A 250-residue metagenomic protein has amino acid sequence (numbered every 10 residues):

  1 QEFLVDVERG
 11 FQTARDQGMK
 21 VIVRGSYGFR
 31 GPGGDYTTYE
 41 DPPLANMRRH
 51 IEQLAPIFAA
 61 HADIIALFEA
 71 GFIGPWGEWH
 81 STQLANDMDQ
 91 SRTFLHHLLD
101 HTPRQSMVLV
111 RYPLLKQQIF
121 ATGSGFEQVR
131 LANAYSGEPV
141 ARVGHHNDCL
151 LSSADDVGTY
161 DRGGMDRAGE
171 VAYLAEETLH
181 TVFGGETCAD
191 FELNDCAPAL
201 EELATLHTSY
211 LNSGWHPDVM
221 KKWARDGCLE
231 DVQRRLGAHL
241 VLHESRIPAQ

Functional and structural regions predicted by a protein language model:
Q1-E2, D35-A45, G74, E78-M88: The substrate-binding groove and active-site-proximal loops of carbohydrate-active enzymes, especially glycoside
Q1-F29, N46-M47, T102, S106: Aromatic-lined substrate-binding rim segments of carbohydrate-active enzymes
E2-G10, L44-L54, N86-H97, E192-A197 (+1 more regions): Well-ordered, non-membrane alpha-helical segments in soluble/globular domains
G10-M19, P56-I64, F94-S106, T205: A structural motif corresponding to the C-terminal end of an alpha-helix and its immediate exit/capping segment
I22-G33, L54-A85: Active-site groove signature of glycoside hydrolases
Y39-L67, R104: Structural recognition of alpha->loop->beta junctions
L67-G74, E78, T82-P217: Catalytic-core regions of glycoside hydrolase
N194-P248: Catalytic cores of secreted or luminal carbohydrate-active enzymes
